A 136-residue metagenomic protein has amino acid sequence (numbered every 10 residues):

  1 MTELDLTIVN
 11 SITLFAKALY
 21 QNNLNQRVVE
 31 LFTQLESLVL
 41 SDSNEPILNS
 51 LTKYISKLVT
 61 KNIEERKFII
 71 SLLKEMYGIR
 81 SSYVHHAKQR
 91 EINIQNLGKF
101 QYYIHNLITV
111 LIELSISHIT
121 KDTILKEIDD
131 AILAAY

Functional and structural regions predicted by a protein language model:
M1-Y136: Amphipathic, oligomerization/interface secondary-structure segments
